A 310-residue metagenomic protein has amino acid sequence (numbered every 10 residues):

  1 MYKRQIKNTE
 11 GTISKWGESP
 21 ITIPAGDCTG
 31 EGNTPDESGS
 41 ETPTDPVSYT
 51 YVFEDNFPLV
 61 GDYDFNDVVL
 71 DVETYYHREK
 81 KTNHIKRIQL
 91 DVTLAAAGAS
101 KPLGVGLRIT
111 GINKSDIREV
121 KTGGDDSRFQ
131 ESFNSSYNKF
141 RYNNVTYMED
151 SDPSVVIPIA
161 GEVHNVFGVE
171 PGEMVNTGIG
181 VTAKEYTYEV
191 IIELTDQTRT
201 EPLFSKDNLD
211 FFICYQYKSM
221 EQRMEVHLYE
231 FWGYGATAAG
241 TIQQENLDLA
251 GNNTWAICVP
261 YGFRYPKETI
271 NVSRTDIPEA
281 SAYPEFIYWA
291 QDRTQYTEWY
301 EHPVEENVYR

Functional and structural regions predicted by a protein language model:
M1-Q5: Conserved small/polar residues in nucleotide/adenosyl-binding loops
I6-S40, W289-R310: A recurrent domain-boundary module in secreted/ectodomain proteins
E31-P58, D62: Boundary/junction segments of secreted and surface-exposed precursor proteins
L59-H84: Short secondary-structure "cap/edge" segments that initiate or terminate local elements
V72, I85-A96: Short, well-ordered beta-strand segments enriched in hydrophobic/aromatic residues
T74-R78, L94-G98, I109-N113, D196: Beta-strand elements of well-folded, non-transmembrane domains
A99-T146, N208-S219: Extended low-complexity, serine/threonine- and proline-enriched intrinsically disordered segments
N138, T146-R310: A eukaryote-biased signal for long
